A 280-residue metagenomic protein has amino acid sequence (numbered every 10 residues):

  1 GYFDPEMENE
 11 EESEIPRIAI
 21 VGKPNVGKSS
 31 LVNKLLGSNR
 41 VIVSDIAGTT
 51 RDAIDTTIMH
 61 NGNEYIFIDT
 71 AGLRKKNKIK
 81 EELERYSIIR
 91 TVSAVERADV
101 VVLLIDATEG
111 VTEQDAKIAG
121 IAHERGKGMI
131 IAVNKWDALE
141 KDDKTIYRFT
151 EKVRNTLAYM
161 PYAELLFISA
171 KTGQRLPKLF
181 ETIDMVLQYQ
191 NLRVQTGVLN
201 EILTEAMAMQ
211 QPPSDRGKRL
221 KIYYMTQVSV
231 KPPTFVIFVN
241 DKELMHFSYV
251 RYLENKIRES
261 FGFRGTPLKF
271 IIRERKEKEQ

Functional and structural regions predicted by a protein language model:
G1-I68, K76-I89, S93, R97-L104 (+1 more regions): C-terminal-of-GTPase-core extension/linker across diverse P-loop GTPases
